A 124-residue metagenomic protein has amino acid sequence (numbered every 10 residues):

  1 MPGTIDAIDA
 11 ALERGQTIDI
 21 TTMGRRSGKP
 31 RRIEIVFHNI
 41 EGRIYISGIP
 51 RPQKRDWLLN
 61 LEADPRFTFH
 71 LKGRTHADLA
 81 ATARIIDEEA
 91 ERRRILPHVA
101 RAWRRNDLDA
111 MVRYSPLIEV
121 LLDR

Functional and structural regions predicted by a protein language model:
M1-Q16: Extreme N-terminal tail/first-helix region
T4-A7, R32-I33, R105-N106: A generic local structural motif
I8-D9, I18, I35-G42, H76 (+2 more regions): Generic alpha-helix detector with strongest preference for long hydrophobic helices that associate with membranes
E13-R14, R32-E34, A81, D123-R124: Solvent-exposed, well-ordered amphipathic alpha-helical segments that flank/support binding or catalytic loops
G15-P50: Short beta-strand segments
R51-R124: Short, structured beta-strand-loop surface elements
